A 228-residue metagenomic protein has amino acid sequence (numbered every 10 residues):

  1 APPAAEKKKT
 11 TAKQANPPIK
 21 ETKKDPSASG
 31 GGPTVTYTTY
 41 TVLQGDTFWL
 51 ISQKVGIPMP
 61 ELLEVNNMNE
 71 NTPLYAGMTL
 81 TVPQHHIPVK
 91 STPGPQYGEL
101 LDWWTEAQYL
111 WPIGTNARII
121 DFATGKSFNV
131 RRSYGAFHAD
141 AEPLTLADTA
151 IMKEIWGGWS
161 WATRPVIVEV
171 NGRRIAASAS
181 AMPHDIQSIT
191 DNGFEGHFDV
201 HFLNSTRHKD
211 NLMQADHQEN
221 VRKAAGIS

Functional and structural regions predicted by a protein language model:
P2-G30: Intrinsically disordered, low-complexity, repeat-rich polar/charged segments
I19-G56: Primarily a LysM-type cell-wall glycan-binding module
F48-W49, M59, T149, G196 (+2 more regions): Extracytoplasmic/secreted envelope proteins and their assembly/folding machinery, especially bacterial periplasmic
K54-E61, V65-N71, P83, I155-G158 (+2 more regions): Structured segments of extracytoplasmic/periplasmic soluble domains in secreted or envelope-associated proteins
P60, N67, T79, P83-P183: Cell wall/extracellular polymer interaction/catalysis modules
A181-G193: Immediate flanking context of iron-sulfur cluster ligation sites
G193-S228: C-terminal partner/receptor-binding element of secreted or periplasmic proteins
